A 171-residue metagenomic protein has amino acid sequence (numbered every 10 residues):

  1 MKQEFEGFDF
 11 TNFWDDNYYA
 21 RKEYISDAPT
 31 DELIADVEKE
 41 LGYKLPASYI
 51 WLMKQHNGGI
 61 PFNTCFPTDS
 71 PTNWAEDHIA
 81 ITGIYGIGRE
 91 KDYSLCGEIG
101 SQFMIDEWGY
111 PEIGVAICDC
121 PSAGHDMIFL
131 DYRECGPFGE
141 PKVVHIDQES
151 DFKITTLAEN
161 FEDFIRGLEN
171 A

Functional and structural regions predicted by a protein language model:
M1-S122: A surface-exposed partner-binding patch
D119-P121, E134, D147-S150: Short, flexible loop/turn elements at secondary-structure junctions
H125-I128, K153-I154: Short active-site-adjacent structural elements
I128-G136: Low-complexity, glycine/alanine/valine/leucine- and proline-rich hydrophobic stretches
G139-D147: Short aromatic-glycine-(Arg/Gly/Cys) micro-motifs in beta-strand/loop hairpins
I154-I165, E169: Compact, glycine/acidic-enriched structural inserts
